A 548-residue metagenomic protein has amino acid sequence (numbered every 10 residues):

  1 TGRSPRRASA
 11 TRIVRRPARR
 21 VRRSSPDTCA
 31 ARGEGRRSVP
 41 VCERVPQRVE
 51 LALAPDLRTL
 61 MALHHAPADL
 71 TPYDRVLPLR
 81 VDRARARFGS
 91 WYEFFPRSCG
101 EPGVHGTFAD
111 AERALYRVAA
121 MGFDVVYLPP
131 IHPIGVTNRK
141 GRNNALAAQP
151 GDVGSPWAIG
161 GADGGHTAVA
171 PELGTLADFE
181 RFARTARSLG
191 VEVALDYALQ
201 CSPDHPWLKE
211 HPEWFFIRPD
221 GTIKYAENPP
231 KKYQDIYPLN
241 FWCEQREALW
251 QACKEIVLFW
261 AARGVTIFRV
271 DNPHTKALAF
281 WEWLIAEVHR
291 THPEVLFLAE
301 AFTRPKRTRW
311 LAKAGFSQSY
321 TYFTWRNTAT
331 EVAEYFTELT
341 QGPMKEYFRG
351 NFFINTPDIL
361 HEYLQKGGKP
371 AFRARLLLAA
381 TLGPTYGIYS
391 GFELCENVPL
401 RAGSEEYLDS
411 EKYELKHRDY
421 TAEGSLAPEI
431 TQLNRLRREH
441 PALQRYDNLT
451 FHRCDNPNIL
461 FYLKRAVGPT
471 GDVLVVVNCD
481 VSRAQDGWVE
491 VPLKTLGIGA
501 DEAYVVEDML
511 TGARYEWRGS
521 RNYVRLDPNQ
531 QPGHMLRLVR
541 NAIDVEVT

Functional and structural regions predicted by a protein language model:
T1-R97, P102-D124, P133, A186 (+4 more regions): Carbohydrate-interacting/catalytic domains
P5-Y233, C243-Q245, Q251, A262 (+2 more regions): Acidic/aromatic-lined carbohydrate-recognition and catalytic surfaces of CAZymes acting on diverse glycans
P156-R184, S188-V191, C201-S390, L394-P428 (+5 more regions): Alpha-amylase-like alpha-glycosidases and glucanotransferases acting on alpha-linked glucans and related
Y197, A301, T356, C479 (+1 more regions): Residues immediately flanking
